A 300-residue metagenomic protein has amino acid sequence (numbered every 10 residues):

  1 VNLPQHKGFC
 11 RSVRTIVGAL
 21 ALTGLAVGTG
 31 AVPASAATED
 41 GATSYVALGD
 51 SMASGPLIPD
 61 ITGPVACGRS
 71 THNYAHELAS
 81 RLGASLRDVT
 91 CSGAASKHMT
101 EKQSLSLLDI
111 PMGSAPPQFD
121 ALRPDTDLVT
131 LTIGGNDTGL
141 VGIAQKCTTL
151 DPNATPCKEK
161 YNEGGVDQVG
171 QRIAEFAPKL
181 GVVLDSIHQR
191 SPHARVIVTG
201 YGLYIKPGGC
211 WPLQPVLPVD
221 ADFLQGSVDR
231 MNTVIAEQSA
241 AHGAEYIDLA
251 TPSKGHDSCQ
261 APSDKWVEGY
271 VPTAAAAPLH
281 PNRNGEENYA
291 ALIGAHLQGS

Functional and structural regions predicted by a protein language model:
V1-A37: Secretory targeting and sorting signals
V32-S44, S80, G113-T130, G135 (+2 more regions): Short amphipathic alpha-helices and their capping/turn segments at secondary-structure boundaries
A36-A94, T148-A154: Serine-esterase "nucleophile elbow" of acetyl-processing enzymes
S44-G49, A53-S54, S85-T90, D127-T132 (+4 more regions): Structural recognition of the beta-strand scaffold that forms the well-ordered cores of secreted hydrolase catalytic
P56-I58, D109-Q171, L203: Oxyanion-hole/transition-state-stabilizing segment in secreted/luminal serine hydrolases and related acyltransferases
A94-P116, S258-T273: Charged, often glycine-rich, active-site loop that binds/positions anionic groups
V129-L131, P152-H188, I197-Y246: Conserved N-terminal glycine/acidic-rich loop preference
Y201-S300: Catalytic His-Asp segment of secreted/periplasmic serine-dependent ester chemistry enzymes
